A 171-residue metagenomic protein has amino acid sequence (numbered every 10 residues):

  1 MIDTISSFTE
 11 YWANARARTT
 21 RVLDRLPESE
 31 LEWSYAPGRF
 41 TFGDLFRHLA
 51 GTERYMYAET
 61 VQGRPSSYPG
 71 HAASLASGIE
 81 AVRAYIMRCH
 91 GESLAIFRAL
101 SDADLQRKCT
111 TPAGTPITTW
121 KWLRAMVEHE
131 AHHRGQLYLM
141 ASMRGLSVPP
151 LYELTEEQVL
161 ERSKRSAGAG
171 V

Functional and structural regions predicted by a protein language model:
M1, G38, L49-A50, L75 (+2 more regions): Generic structural signal for well-ordered secondary structure
I2-T9, G78-R83, L123, V127: Active-site rim elements
T9-L23, E28-A72, T110-V171: Short, contiguous alpha-helical
A58-S101: Helix-adjacent hinge/juxtasegments
